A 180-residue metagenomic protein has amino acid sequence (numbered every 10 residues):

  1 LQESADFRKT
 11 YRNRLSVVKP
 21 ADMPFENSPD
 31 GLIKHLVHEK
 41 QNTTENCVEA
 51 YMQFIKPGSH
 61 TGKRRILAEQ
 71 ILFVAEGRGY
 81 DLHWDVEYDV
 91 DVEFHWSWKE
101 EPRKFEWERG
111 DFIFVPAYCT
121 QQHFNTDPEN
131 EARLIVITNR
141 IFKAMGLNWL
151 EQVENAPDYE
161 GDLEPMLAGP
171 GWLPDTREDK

Functional and structural regions predicted by a protein language model:
L1-C47, G62, W149-V153, G161-K180: A short, N-terminal "cap"/entry segment at the start of jelly-roll beta-barrel domains of the cupin/DSBH fold
E26, Y51, Y80, E129 (+2 more regions): Activation on folded, globular domain regions of eukaryotic proteins
K34, E49-L67, L82-Y88, A117-Y118: Conserved short histidine dyad/triad with adjacent acidic residue
M52-Q53, K63-R64, E69-V74, K104-F105 (+1 more regions): His/acidic/aromatic-lined binding-pocket segments of jelly-roll/cupin-type domains and related regulatory beta-sandwich
I71-F73, F114, E129-W149: A short hydrophobic beta-strand segment most commonly corresponding to one strand of the jelly-roll/cupin
V86-A117: Short acidic-glycine-tyrosine-enriched beta hairpin
F124-D127: Asparagine-centered strand-capping/turn motif at beta-strand->loop junctions
